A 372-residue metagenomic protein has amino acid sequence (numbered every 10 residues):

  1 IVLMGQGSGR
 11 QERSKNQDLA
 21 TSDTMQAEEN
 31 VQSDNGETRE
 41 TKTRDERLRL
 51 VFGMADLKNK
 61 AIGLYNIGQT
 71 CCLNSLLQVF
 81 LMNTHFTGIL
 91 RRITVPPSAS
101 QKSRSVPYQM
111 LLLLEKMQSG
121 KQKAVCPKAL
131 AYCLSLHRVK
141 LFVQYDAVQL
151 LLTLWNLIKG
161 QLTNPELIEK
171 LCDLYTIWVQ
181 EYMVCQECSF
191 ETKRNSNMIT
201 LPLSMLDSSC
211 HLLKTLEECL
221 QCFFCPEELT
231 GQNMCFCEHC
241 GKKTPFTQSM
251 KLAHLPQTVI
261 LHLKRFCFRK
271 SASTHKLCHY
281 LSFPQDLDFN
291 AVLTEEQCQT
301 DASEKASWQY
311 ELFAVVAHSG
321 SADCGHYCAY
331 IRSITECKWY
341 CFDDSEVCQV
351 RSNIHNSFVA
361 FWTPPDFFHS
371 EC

Functional and structural regions predicted by a protein language model:
I1-M54, I93, E191-C372: Exposed substrate/partner-binding surface patches
G5, L19-I158, W178, Y182 (+8 more regions): USP/UBP deubiquitinase core
L57-A61, I168-T176, C219-E228: Short, intrinsically disordered, charge-biased short linear motifs at domain edges
Y65, M183-Q186, C235-E238: Cys/His/Pro-rich metal-binding microdomains
K123-Y132, Y145-Q149, T153, L167-E169 (+3 more regions): Short coil/turn segments at secondary-structure boundaries
K159-L171, P245: Active-site phosphate-binding and catalytic loops of NTP-dependent enzymes
C172-T192, L255: Structured, non-catalytic alpha/beta "coupling" segments that mediate domain-domain communication and provide generic
